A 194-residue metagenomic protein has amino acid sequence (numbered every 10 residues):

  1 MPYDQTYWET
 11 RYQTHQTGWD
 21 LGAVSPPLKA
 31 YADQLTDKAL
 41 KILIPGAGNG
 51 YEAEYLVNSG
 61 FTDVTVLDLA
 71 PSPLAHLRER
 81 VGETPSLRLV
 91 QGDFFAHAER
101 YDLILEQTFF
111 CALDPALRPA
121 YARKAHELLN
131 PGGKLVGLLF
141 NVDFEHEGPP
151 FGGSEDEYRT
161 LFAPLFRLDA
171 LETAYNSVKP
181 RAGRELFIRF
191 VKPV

Functional and structural regions predicted by a protein language model:
M1-E99, L113-V194: Class I (Rossmann-like) S-adenosyl-L-methionine-dependent methyltransferase catalytic domain, capturing the SAM-binding
D102: Conserved acidic residues
L105: A conserved beta-strand element that flanks and buttresses the S-adenosyl-L-methionine
T108-A112: Short catalytic micro-motifs in class I SAM-dependent methyltransferases
